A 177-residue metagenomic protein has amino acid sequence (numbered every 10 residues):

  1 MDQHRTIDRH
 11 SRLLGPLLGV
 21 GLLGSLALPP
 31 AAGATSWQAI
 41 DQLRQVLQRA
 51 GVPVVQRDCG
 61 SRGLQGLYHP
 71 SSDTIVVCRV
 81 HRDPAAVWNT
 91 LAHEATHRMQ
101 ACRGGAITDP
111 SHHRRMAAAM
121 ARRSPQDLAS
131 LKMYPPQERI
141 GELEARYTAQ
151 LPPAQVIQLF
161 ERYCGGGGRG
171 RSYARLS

Functional and structural regions predicted by a protein language model:
M1, Q100, A174-L176: C-terminal intrinsically disordered extensions
Q3-L18: Bacterial N-terminal signal peptides that target proteins for export
G15-P29: Bacterial N-terminal signal peptides
G33-L64, T108-S177: Metalloprotease/metallohydrolase-associated module, dominated by Zn2+-dependent proteases
H69-V77, D127-A129: Acidic/histidine-rich, surface-exposed loop or edge segments in extracytoplasmic proteins
T74-L91: Short pre-active-site segment immediately N-terminal to the catalytic Zn-binding motif
L91-A95, I140: Alpha-helical architecture
A95-H112: Catalytic Zn2+-binding segment of zinc metalloproteases
